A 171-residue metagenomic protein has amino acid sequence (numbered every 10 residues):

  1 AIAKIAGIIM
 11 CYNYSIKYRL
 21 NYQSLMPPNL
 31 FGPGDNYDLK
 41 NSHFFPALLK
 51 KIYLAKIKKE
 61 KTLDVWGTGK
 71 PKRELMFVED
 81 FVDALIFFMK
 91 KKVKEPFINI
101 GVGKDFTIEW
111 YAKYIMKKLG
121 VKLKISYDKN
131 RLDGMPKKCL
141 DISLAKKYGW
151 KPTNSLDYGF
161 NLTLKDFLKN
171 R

Functional and structural regions predicted by a protein language model:
A1-I8, D38-P46, E74-L75, D105: Short-chain dehydrogenase/reductase
A1-P28, A47-K59: Active-site Tyr-X1-5-Lys
Y12, G34-Y37, G149: Short, function-defining helix-loop hinge/capping sites that tune catalysis or transport
Q23-A47, P71-K72: Flexible, glycine-rich beta-alpha linker
L48, L54-R171: C-terminal substrate-binding subdomain of Rossmann-fold SDR/epimerase-dehydratase oxidoreductases
